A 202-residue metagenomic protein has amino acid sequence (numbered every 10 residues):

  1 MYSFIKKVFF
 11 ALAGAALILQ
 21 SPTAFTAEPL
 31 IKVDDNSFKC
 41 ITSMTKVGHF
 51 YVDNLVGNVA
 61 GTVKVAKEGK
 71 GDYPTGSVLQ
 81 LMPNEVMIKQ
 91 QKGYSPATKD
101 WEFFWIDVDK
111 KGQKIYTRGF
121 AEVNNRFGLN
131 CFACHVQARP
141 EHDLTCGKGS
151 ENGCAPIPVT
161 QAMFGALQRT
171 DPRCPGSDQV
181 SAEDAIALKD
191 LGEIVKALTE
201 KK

Functional and structural regions predicted by a protein language model:
M1-L12: Bacterial N-terminal signal peptides that target proteins for export
K6-V8, C40, E68: A residue-level detector for conformationally permissive "hinge/kink" positions
A15-A16: Repetitive helical segments and hydrophobic/amphipathic motifs
A27-H49, K70-K202: Sequence context surrounding c-type heme c attachment/ligation sites in exported
L55-K70: N-terminal post-signal-peptidase region of extra-cytosolic proteins
